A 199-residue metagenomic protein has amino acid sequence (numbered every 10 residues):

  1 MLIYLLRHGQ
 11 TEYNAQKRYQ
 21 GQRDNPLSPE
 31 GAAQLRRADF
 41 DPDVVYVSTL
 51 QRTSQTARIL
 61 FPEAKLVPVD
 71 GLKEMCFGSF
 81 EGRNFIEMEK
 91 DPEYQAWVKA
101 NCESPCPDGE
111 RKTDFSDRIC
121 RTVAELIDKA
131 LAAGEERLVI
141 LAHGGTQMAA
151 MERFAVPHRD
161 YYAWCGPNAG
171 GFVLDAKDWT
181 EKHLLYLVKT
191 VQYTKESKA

Functional and structural regions predicted by a protein language model:
L2-A64, E110: Active-site-proximal alpha-helix that buttresses catalytic centers in soluble enzyme cores
I3, D43, G134-G144: Generic beta-sheet signal
T11, T146-Q147: Short active-site segment of divalent metal-dependent hydrolases/proteases that encodes the spacing between
F40-D41, L126-E136: Glycine-rich phosphate-binding loop signature in dinucleotide/nucleotide-binding domains
D41-G71, A96, E152, D175-A199: Conserved histidine-centered catalytic loops in small-molecule metabolism enzymes
V47-S48, D117, L141-A142: Short beta-strand scaffold positions
L60-C120: Phosphate-handling substructures
P157-L185: Domain-level recognition of soluble alpha/beta enzyme cores, biased toward histidine phosphatases/phosphomutases
